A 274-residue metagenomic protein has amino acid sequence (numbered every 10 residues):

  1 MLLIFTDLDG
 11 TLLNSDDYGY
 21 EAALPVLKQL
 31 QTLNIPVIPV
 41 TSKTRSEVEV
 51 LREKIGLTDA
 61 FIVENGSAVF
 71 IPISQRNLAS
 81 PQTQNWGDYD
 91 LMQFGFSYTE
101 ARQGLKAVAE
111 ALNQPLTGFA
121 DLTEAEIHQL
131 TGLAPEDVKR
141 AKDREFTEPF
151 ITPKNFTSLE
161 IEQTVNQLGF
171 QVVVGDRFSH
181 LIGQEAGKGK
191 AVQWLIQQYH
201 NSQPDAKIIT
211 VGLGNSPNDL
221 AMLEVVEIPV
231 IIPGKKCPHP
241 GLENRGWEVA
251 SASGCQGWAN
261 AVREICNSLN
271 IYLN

Functional and structural regions predicted by a protein language model:
M1-D17, V192, L223: Asp-based phosphoryl-transfer active-site loop
Y20, S179-N274: Mg2+-dependent phosphoryl-transfer enzymes with acidic/Ser/Thr/Gly-rich catalytic loops
Y20-G118: Active-site phosphate-binding/coordination module
Q31, K106, E110, N166 (+2 more regions): Anion (oxyanion) recognition and catalysis
P36, Q171, I228-P229: Residue-level detector of anion-binding/catalytic polar loops
I55-L57, E64-N65, L168, V225-V226 (+1 more regions): Short, structured coil segments at secondary-structure junctions
T58-E64, E136-V138, P229-G234: Short hydrophobic/aromatic-enriched beta-strand-loop microsegments
V108-V211, P217: Conserved acidic, metal-coordinating active-site core of Asp-based, Mg2+-dependent phosphoryl-transfer enzymes
